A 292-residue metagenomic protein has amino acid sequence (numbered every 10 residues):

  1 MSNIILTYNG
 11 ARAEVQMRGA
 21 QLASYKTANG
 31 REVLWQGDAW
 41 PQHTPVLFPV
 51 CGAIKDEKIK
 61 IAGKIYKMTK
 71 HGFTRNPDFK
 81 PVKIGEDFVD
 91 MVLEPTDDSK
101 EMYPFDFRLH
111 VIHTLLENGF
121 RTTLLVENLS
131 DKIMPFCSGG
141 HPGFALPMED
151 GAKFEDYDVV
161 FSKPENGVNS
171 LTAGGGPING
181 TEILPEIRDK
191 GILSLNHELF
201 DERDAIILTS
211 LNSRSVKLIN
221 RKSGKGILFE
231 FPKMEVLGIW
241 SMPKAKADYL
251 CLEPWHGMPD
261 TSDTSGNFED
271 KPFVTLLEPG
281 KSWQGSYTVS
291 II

Functional and structural regions predicted by a protein language model:
M1-K58, I65-M68, N212-M234, K281-I291: Beta-strand-rich N-terminal accessory domains
L6, P95-P142, P147-M148: Acidic, contiguous internal or C-terminal segments within carbohydrate-active enzymes that form a structured patch used
N9-A11, Y66, H71, N76-K83 (+1 more regions): Acidic/His-leaning functional-site neighborhoods
K64, M68-E117: Extended, loop-rich substrate-binding clefts of extracytoplasmic carbohydrate-active enzymes
V82-V89, T114-G119, N220-K222, K244-A247 (+1 more regions): A short, structured loop/turn motif at beta-sheet edges
H110-I112, P272-L277: Beta-strand-rich interaction surfaces with strong enrichment in secreted/lumenal proteins
I133, G143-L146, D150-P232: Active-site/ligand-binding surface loops and adjacent short beta/alpha elements that line catalytic pockets across
